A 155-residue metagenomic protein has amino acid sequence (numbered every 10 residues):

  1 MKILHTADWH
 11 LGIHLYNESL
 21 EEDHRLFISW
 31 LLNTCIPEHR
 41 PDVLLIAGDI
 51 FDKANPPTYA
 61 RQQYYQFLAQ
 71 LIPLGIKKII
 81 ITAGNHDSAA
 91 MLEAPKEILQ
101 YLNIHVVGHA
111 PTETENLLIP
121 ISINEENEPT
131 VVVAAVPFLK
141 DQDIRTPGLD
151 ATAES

Functional and structural regions predicted by a protein language model:
M1-A69, I76: N-terminal active-site segment of His-dependent metallophosphoesterases
A47-D49, T82-N85: Glycine-rich beta-strand-to-loop/alpha-helix junction loops that act as flexible
Y59-I72, K96-V107: Short, electropositive alpha-helical surface patch
L71-G75, E125-E126: Alpha-helix termini
I79: Active-site-proximal cofactor/substrate-binding loop regions of enzyme domains
A83, D87-S155: His/Asp/Glu-rich metal-coordinating catalytic cores of metallo-dependent phosphodiesterases/hydrolases acting on
